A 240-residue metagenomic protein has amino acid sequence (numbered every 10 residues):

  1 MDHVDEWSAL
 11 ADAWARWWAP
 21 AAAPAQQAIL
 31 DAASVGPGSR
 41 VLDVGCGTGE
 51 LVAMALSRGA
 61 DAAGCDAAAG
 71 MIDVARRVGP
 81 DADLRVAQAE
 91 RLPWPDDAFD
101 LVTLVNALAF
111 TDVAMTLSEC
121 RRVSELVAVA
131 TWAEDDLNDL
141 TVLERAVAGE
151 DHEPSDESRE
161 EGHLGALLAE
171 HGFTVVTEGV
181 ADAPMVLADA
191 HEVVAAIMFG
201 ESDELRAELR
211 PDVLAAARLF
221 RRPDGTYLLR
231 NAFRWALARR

Functional and structural regions predicted by a protein language model:
M1-G36, E50-L51, M71-V74: Conserved class I S-adenosyl-L-methionine
A21-A22, T48-E50, G162-R240: Conserved Class I S-adenosyl-L-methionine
G38-S39, E125: Nucleotide donor/acceptor-binding cores
L42-V44, T48-R91: Class I SAM-dependent methyltransferase SAM/SAH-binding core
E90-L101: A short acidic, Gly/Pro-enriched loop at the edge of an enzyme's catalytic core that lines a small-molecule cofactor
L101-A114, A133: A short SAM/SAH-binding and catalytic strip from SAM-dependent methyltransferases
A114-S118, R122-L187, D203-A207: Conserved catalytic/acceptor-binding region of the Class I
